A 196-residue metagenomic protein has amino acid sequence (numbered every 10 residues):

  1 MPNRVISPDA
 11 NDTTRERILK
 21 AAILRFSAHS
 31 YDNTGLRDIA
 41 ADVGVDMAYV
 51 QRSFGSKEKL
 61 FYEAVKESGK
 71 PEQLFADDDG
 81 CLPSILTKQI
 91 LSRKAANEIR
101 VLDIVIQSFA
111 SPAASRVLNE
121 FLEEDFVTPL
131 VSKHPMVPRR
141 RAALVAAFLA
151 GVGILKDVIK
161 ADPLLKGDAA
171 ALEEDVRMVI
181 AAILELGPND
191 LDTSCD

Functional and structural regions predicted by a protein language model:
M1-V45, E58-K59: Basic, helix-initiating cap at the start of DNA-binding domains
R15-K20, D32-N33, R52-A76: An amphipathic alpha-helix adjacent to DNA-recognition modules
A21, R25-A28, I104, S108 (+2 more regions): Solvent-exposed, amphipathic alpha-helical segments
A48: Key DNA-contact positions within bacterial/archaeal DNA-binding proteins
E58, K94-A95, A110-A114, F126 (+1 more regions): Short alpha-helix boundary/capping elements
V65, R93-E124: Amphipathic alpha-helical segments used for helix-helix packing
K70-D103: Hydrophobic alpha-helical connector segments
S115-E120, L130-D196: Hydrophobic/aromatic-rich alpha-helical bundle segments in the mid-to-C-terminal region
